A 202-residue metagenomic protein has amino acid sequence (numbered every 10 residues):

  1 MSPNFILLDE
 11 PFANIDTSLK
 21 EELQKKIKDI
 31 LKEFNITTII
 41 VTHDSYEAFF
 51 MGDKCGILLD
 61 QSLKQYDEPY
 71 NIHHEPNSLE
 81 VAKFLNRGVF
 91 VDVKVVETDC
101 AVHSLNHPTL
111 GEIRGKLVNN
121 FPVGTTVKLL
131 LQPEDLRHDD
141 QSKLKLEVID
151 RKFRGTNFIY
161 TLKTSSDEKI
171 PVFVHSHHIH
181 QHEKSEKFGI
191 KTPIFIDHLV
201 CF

Functional and structural regions predicted by a protein language model:
M1-E80: ABC ATPase nucleotide-binding domains
I36-I39, F90, N157: Secondary-structure boundary/capping residues
D60, V96-E97: Short acidic/glycine-rich beta-turn/loop cap or linker motifs at sensory/regulatory domain boundaries that couple input
E68, E80, K94, K145-E147: Residues located in well-ordered beta-strands
H74-V96, S104, L130: C-terminal boundary and immediately downstream tail of ABC-type ATPase nucleotide-binding domains
G88, D99-F202: Non-catalytic connector elements of ABC transporters
